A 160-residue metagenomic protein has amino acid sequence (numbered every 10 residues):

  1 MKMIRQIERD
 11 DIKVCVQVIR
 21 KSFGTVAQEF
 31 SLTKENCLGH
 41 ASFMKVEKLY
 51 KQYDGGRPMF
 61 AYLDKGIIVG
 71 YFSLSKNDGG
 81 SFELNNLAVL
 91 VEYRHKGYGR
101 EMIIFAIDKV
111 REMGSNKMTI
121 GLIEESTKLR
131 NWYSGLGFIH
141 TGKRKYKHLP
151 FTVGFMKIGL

Functional and structural regions predicted by a protein language model:
R9-I12, V16-N86, L90-E92, I103-F105 (+3 more regions): Acetyl-CoA-dependent GNAT
G80, N116, I139: Short acidic/polar active-site loop segments enriched in Thr and Asp
A88, E124-S126: Active-site-proximal loop/turn and secondary-structure-junction residues that shape catalytic pockets, frequently
Y93, G97: Glycine-rich phosphate-binding loop
R100: Residues forming the Rossmann-fold NAD(P)(H) cofactor-binding site
V110-L122: Conserved GNAT acetyl-CoA-binding A-motif
T119-I123, R130, S134-F155: Conserved catalytic-core motifs of GNAT/GCN5-like acyltransferases
